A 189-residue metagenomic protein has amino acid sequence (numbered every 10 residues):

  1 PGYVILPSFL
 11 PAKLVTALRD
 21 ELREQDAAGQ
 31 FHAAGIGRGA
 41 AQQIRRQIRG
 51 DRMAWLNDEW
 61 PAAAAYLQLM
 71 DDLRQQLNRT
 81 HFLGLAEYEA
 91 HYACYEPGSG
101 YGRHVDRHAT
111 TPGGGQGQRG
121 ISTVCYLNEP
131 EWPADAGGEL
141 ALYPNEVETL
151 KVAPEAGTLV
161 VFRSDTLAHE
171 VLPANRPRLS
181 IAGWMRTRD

Functional and structural regions predicted by a protein language model:
P1-L159, D165-D189: Fe(II)/2-oxoglutarate oxygenase catalytic core
